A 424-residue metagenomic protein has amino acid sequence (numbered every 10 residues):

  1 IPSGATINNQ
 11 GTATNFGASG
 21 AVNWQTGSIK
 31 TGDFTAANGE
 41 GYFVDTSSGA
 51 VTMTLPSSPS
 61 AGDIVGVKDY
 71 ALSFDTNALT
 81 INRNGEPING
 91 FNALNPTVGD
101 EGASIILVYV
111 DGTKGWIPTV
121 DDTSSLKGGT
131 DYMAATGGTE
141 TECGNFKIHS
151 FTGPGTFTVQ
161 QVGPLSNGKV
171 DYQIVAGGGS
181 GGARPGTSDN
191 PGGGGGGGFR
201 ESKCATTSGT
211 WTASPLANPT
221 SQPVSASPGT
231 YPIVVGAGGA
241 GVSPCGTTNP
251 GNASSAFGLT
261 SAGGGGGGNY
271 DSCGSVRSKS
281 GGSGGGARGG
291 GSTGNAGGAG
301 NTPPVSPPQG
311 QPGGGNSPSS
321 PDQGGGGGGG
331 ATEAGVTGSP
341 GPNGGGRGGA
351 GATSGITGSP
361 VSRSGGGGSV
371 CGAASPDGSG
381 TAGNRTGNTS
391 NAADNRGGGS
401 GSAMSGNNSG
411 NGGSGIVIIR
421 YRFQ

Functional and structural regions predicted by a protein language model:
I1-A50, S57-Q424: Glycine-biased low-complexity/repetitive sequence motifs
